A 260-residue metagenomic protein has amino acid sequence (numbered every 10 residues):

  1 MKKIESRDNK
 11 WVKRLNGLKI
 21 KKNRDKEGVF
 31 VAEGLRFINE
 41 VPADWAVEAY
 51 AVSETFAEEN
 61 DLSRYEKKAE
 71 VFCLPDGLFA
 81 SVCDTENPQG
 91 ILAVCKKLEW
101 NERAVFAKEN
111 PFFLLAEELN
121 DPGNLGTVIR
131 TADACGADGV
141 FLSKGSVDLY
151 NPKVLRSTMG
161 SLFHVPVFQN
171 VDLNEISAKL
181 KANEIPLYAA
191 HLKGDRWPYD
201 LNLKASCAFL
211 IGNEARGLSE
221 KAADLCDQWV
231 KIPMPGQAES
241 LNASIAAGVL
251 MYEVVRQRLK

Functional and structural regions predicted by a protein language model:
M1-E59, S146-V147: Boundary-proximal intrinsically disordered activation/regulatory segments immediately upstream of a helical core
K2-S6, E70-P75, P166-L173: Short acidic-hydrophobic, aromatic-tinged amphipathic segments that line or gate anion-handling sites
G34, N120-T127, L241-A246: Amphipathic alpha-helical repeat scaffolds
N60, A69-K96: Glycine/small-residue-rich loop that forms an oxyanion/phosphate-binding "nest" at active or ligand-binding sites
V71, V140, L187, W229-V230: Short, well-ordered beta-strand core segments
V105-G194: RNA substrate-binding interface of SAM-dependent RNA methyltransferases
A134-C135, L149, K153-L162, E220-K260: Structured adenosyl-cofactor binding patch, chiefly the S-adenosyl-L-methionine
Y188-A238: Active-site/ligand-binding-proximal alpha/beta "capping" segment
